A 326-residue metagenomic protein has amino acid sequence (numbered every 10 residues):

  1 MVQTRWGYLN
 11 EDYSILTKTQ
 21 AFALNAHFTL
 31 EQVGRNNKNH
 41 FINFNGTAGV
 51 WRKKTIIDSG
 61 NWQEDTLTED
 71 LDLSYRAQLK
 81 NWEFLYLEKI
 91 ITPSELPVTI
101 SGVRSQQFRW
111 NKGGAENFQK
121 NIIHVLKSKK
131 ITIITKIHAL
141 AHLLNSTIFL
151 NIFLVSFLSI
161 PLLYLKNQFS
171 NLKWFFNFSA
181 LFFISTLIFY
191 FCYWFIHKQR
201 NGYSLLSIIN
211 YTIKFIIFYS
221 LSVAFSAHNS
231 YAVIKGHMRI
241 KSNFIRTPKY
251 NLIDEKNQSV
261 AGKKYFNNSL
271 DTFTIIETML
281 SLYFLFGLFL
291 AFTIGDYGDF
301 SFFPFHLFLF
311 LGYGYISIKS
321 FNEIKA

Functional and structural regions predicted by a protein language model:
M1-L67, L79, I100-L140, L144: Long helical/loop segments within the catalytic core of UDP-sugar-dependent glycosyltransferases, especially the large
E11, S94-E95: Generic structural signal for helix capping and beta-alpha/helix-loop junctions
N39, D65, S74-P93: Catalytic donor-sugar/metal-binding loop of nucleotide-sugar-dependent glycosyltransferases
L67-D72, I217: Conserved glycosyltransferase catalytic-site signature
L96, V103-N121, I216, V223-S226 (+2 more regions): Intracellular alpha-helical coupling/juxtamembrane segments of multi-pass membrane proteins
S128-N151, N251-L285: Loop-to-transmembrane boundary segments
N145-N243, F273-A326: Membrane-embedded multi-pass helical conduit in multi-pass membrane proteins, especially envelope-biosynthetic
I209-I213, K241-G262: Juxtamembrane inter-helical linkers in multi-pass membrane proteins
